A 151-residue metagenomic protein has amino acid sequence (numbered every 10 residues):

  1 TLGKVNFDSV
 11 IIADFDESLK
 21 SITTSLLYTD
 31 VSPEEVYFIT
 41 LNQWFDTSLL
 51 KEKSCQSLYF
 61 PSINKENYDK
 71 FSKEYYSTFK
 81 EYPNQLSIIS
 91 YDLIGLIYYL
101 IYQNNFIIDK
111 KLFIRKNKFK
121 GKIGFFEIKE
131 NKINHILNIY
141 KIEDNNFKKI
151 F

Functional and structural regions predicted by a protein language model:
T1-F151: Extracytosolic ligand-binding ectodomains
